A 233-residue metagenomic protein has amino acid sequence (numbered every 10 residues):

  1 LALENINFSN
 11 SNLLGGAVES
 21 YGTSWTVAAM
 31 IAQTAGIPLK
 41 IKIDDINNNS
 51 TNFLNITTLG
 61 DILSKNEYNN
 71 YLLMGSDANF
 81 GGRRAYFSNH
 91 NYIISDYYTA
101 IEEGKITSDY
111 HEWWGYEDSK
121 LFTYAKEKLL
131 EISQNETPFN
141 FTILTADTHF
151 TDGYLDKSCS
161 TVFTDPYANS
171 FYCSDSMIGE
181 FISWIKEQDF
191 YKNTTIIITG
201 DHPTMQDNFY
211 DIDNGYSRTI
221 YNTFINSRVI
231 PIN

Functional and structural regions predicted by a protein language model:
L1-N233: Solvent-exposed soluble domains appended to multi-pass membrane proteins
